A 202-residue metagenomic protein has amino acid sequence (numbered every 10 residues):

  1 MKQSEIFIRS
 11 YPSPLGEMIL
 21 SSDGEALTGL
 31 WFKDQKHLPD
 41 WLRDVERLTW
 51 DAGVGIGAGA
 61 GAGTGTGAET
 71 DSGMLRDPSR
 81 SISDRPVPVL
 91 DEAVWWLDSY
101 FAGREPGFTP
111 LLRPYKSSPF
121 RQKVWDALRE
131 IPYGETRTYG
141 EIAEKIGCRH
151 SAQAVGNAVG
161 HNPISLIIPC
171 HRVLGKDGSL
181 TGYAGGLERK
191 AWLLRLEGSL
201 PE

Functional and structural regions predicted by a protein language model:
M1-R149, L196, L200-E202: Basic nucleic-acid-binding alpha-helical/helix-turn surface characteristic of O6-alkylguanine DNA
P132-E135, V159, P163: Flexible interhelical turns and helix-capping residues at alpha-helix boundaries within structured domains
H150-N162: Regulatory, non-catalytic segments
I167: Major-groove DNA-recognition helix of helix-turn-helix-type DNA-binding domains
R172-L174: Short, basic, alpha-helical segments at the C-terminal edge of helix-turn-helix-like DNA-binding modules
K176-E202: …primarily DNA-binding HTH/wHTH and HhH modules…
